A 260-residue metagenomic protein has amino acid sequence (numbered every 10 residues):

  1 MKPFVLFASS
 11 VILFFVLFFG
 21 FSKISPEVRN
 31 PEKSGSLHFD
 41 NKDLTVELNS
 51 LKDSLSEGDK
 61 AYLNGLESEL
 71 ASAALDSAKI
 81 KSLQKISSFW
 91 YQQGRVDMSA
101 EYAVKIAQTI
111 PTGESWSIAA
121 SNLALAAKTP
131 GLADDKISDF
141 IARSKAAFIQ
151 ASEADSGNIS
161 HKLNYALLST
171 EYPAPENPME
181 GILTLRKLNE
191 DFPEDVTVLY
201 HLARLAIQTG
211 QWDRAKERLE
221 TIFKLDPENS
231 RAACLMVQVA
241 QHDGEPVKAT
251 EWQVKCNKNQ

Functional and structural regions predicted by a protein language model:
K2-D97: N-terminal leader/linker segments that initiate helical-solenoid repeat arrays
D40-E47, G58-G65, D76-S88, P111-L132 (+1 more regions): Amphipathic alpha-helical repeat scaffolds of TPR domains
K60-L63, Q93-E101, K136-A147, P173-K187 (+2 more regions): Structural signature of tandem alpha-helical TPR/SEL1-like repeats, specifically the intra-repeat loop/turn
S72, I106, Q150-A151, K187-L188 (+2 more regions): Canonical positions in the second alpha-helix
L75, T109, A154-D155, E190-F192 (+2 more regions): Structural marker of alpha-solenoid helical repeat scaffolds
K79, T112-G113, N158, F192-D195 (+3 more regions): Residue-level recognition of tetratricopeptide repeat
Q84-K85, E101, S117-I118, S160-L167 (+4 more regions): Alpha-solenoid helical repeat scaffolds
